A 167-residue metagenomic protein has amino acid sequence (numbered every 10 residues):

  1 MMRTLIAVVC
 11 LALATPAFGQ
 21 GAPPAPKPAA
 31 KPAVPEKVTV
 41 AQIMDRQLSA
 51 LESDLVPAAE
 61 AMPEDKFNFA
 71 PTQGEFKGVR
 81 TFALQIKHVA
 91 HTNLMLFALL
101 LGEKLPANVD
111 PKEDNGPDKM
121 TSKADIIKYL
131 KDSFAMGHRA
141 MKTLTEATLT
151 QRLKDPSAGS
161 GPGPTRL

Functional and structural regions predicted by a protein language model:
M1-L5, Q20: Positively charged n-region of N-terminal signal peptides that target proteins for export
A14-P16: N-terminal signal peptide c-region/cleavage motif recognized by signal peptidases
Q20-I43, H91-G161: Short, helix-capping/interhelical loops that line the mouth of catalytic, cofactor-, or ligand-binding pockets
D45, S49-A59, N68-E113, R152-L167: Short, contiguous alpha-helical
